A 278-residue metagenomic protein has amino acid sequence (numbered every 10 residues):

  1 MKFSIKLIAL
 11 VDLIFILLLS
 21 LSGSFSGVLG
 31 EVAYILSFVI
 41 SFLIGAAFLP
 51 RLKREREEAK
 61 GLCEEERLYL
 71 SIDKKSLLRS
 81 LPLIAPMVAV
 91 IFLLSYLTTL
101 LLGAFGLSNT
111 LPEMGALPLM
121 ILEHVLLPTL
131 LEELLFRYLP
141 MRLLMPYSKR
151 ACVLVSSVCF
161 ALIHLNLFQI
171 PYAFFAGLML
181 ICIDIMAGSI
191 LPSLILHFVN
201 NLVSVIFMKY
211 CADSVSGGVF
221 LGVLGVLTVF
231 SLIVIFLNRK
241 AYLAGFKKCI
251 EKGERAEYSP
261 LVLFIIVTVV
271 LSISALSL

Functional and structural regions predicted by a protein language model:
M1-G30, Y34, L126-L127, L135 (+1 more regions): Transmembrane alpha-helical insertion/packing segments
K2-D12, V32-I35, R56-L94, K247-V269: Interfacial transmembrane-helix boundary/kink motif in multi-pass membrane proteins
L13-E55, V219-L227: Alpha-helical transmembrane segments in multi-pass membrane proteins
I14-L19, I40-G45, M87-T98, S204 (+2 more regions): Alpha-helical transmembrane segments of multipass membrane proteins
L18-S22, S26, I44-L52, V90-L102 (+5 more regions): Alpha-helical membrane-inserting segments
S22-V32, K60-L134, Y138-P146, L276-L278: Juxtamembrane helix-loop-helix connectors linking adjacent transmembrane helices in multi-pass membrane enzymes
L43-K60, V229-G245: Membrane-water interface of transmembrane alpha-helices
M120-S277: Transmembrane helix-loop-helix hairpins at the membrane interface of multi-pass integral membrane proteins
